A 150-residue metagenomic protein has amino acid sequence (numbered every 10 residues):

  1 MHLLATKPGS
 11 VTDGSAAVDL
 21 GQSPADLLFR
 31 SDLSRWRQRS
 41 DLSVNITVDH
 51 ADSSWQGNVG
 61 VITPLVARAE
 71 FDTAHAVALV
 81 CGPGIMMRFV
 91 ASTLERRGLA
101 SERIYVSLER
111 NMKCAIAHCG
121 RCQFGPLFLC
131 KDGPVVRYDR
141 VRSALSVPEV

Functional and structural regions predicted by a protein language model:
M1-K113: FNR/FR-type flavoprotein reductase catalytic core
S31, G120, G125-F128, V136-V150: Short Fe-S-cluster ligation motifs
S53, P64, R110, C114 (+3 more regions): Solvent-exposed, non-transmembrane amphipathic alpha-helical segments
V66, V90, M112, I116-H118 (+3 more regions): Solvent-exposed, flexible loop/coil residues
I85, E109-P134: Local cysteine-cluster metal-coordination motifs and their immediate loop/turn environment, predominantly Fe-S cluster
